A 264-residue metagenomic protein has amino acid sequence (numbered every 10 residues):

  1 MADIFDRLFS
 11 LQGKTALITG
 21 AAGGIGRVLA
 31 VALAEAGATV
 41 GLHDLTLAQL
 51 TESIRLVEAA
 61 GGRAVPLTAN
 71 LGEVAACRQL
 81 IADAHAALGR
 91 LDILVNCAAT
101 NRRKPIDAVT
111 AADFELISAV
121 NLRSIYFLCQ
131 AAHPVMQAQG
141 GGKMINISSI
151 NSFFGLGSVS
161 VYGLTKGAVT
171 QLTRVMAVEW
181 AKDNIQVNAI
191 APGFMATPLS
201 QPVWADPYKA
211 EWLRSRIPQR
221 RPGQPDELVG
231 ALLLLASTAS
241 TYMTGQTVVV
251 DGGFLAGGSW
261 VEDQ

Functional and structural regions predicted by a protein language model:
A2-R7, F154, L233, T244-Q264: Short C-terminal tail/terminal secondary-structure segment of NAD(P)H-dependent dehydrogenase/reductase domains
S10-G41: Canonical Rossmann dinucleotide-binding motif of NAD(H)/NADP(H)-dependent dehydrogenases/reductases, specifically
L88, Y126, G141, P222-V250 (+1 more regions): C-terminal substrate-recognition "lid" of short-chain dehydrogenase/reductases
P105-I106, D113-E115, L213: Substrate-binding pocket helix/loop in short-chain dehydrogenase/reductase
C129, T165, T173: Active-site helix of classical SDR
P134, V178-K182, T241: Alpha-helical segment proximal to the catalytic Tyr-Lys
S149: Residue(s) in the substrate-gating loop at a strand-loop-helix junction that position the organic substrate next
